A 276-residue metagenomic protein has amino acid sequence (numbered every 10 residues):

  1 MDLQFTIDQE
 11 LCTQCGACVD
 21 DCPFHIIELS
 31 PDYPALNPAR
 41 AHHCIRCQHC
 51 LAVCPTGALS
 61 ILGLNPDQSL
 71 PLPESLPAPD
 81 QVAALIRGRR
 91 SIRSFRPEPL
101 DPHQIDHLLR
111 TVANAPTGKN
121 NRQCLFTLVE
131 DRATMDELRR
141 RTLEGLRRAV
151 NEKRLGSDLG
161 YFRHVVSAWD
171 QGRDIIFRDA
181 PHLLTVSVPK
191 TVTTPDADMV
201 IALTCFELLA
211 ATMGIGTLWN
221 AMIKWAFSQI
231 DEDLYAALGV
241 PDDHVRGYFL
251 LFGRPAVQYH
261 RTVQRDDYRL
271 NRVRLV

Functional and structural regions predicted by a protein language model:
M1-V276: Acidic, surface-exposed loops and disordered segments
